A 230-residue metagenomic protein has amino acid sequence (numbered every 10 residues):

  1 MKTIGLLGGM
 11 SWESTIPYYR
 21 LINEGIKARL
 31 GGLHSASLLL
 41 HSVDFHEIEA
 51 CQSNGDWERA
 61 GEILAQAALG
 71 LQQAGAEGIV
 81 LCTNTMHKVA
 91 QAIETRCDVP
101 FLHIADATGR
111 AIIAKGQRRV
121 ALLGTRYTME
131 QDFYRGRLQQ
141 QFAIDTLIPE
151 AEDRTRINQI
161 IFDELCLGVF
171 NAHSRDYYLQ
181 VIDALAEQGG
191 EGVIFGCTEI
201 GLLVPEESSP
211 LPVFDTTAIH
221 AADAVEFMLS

Functional and structural regions predicted by a protein language model:
M1-S230: Non-catalytic structural scaffold of enzyme domains
